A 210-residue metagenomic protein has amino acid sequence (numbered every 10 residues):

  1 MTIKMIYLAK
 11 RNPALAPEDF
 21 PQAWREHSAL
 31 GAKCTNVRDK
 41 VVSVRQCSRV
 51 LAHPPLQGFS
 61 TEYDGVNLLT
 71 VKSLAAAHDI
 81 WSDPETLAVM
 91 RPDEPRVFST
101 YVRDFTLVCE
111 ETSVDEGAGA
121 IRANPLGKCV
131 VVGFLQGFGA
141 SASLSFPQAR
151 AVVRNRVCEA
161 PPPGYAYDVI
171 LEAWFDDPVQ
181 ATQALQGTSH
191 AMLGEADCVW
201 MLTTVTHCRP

Functional and structural regions predicted by a protein language model:
M1-P210: Macromolecular interaction modules
